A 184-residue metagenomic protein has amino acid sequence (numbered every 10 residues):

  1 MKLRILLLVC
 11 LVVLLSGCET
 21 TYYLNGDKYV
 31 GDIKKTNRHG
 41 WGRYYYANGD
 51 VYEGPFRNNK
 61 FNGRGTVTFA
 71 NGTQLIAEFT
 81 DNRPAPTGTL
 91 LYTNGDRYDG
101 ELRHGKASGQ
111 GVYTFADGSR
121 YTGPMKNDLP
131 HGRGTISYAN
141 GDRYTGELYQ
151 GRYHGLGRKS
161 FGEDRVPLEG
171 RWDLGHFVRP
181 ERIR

Functional and structural regions predicted by a protein language model:
I5-L14: Sec-dependent N-terminal signal peptides
L15-R184: Glycine/tyrosine- and acidic-biased, solvent-exposed loop/turn segments at the edges of beta-strands
